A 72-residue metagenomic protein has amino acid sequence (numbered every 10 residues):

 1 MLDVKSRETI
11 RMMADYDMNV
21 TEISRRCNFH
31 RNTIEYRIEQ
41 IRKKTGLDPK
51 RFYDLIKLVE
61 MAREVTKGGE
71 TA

Functional and structural regions predicted by a protein language model:
M1-A72: Cytosolic nucleotide-utilizing catalytic cores of signal-transduction proteins
